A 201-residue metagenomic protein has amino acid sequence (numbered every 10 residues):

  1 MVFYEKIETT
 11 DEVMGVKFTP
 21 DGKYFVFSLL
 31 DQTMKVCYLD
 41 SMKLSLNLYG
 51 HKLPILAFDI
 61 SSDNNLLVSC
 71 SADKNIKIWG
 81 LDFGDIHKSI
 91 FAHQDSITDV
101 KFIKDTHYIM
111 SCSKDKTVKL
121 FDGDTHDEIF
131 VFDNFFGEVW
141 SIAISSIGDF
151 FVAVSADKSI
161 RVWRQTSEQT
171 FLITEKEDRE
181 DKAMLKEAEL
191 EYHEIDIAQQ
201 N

Functional and structural regions predicted by a protein language model:
M1, M34-C37, I76-L81, V100 (+3 more regions): WD40-repeat beta-propellers
M1-D21, F25-D31, K35-L39, L46-Y49 (+3 more regions): WD40 beta-propeller repeat fold
F3-E8, L44-G50, I86-A92, E128-N134 (+1 more regions): Short C-terminal beta-strands that terminate individual repeats in beta-propeller domains, predominantly WD40 blades
I7-V13, Y49-I55, F91-I97, D133-V139 (+1 more regions): WD40/WD-repeat beta-propeller blade N-cap
K17-K23, F58-N65, K101-H107, A143-G148: Loop/turn segments within WD40 beta-propeller blades
S28-D31, C70-D73, C112-D115, V154-D157: Conserved strand-to-loop turn within each blade of WD40 beta-propeller repeats
F130, F136-E138, S145-F150, V154-N201: Terminal intrinsically disordered, low-complexity extensions flanking WD-repeat/beta-propeller proteins
